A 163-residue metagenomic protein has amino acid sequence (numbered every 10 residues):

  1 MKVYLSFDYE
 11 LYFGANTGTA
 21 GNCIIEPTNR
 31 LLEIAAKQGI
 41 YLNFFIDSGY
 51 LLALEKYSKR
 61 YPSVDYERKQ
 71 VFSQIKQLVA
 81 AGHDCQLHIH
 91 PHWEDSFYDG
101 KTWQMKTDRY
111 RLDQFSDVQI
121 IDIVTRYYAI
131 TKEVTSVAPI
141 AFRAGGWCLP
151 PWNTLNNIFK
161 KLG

Functional and structural regions predicted by a protein language model:
M1-A141, C148-G163: Catalytic alpha-helical scaffold of carbohydrate-active enzymes acting on polysaccharides/glycoconjugates
